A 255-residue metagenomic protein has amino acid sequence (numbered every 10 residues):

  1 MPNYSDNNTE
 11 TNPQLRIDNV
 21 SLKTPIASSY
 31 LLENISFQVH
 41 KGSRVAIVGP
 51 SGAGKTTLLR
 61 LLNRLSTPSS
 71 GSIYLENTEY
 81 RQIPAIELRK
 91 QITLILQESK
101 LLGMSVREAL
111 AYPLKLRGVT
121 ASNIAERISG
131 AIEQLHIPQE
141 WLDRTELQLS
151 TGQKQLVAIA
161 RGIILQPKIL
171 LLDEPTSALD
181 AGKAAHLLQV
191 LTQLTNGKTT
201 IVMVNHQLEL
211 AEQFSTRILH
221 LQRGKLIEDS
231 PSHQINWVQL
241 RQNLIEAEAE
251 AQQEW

Functional and structural regions predicted by a protein language model:
N63: Helix-to-loop junction immediately C-terminal to a conserved catalytic motif
N123-E140: Conserved ABC ATPase "signature" region
T145-L149, Q153: Conserved ABC ATPase signature
L170-D173: Catalytic Walker B motif of ABC-type/P-loop ATPase nucleotide-binding domains
A181-K183: Helix N-cap at the start of a conserved alpha-helix in ABC-type nucleotide-binding domains
N205-H206: H-loop/switch region of ABC-family ATPase nucleotide-binding domains
K225-E248: Conserved beta-strand-loop-alpha-helix hinge in the C-terminal portion of ABC ATPase nucleotide-binding domains
